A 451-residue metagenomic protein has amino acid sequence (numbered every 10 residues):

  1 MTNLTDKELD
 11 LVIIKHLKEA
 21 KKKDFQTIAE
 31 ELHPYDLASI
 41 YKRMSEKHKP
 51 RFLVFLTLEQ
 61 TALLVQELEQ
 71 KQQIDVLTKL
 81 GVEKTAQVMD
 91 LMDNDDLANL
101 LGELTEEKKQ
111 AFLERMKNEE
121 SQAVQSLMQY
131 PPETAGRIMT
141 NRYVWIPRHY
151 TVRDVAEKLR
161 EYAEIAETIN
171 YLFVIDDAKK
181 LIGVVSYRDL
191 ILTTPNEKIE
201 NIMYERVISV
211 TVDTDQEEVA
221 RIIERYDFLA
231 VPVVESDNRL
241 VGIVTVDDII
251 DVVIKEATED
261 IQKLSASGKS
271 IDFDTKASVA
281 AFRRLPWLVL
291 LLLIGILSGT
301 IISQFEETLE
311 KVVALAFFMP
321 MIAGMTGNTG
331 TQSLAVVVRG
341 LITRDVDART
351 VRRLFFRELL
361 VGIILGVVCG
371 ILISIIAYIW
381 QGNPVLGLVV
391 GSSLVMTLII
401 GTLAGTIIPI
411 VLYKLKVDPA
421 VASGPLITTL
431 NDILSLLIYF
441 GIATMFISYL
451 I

Functional and structural regions predicted by a protein language model:
M1-S267: Hydrophobic packing positions in regular secondary-structure scaffolds
K18, E30, K42, V54 (+8 more regions): Hydrophobic alpha-helical segments, principally membrane-spanning helices and signal/leader peptides
A123, L398-L403, I433: Mid-bilayer segments of alpha-helical transmembrane spans in multi-pass integral membrane proteins that mediate
H149, I243, G327-N328, T402: Ordered, soluble secondary-structure elements with a strong preference for glycine-centered loop motifs and nearby
D154-E157, L434-Y439: Extended alpha-helical regions
V210, L430-L437: Cytosolic juxtamembrane regulatory segments of multi-pass membrane proteins
V253, A257-V395, I399-I400, I407-V421 (+2 more regions): Alpha-helical transmembrane segments and their membrane-interface boundaries that form or gate the permeation pathway
